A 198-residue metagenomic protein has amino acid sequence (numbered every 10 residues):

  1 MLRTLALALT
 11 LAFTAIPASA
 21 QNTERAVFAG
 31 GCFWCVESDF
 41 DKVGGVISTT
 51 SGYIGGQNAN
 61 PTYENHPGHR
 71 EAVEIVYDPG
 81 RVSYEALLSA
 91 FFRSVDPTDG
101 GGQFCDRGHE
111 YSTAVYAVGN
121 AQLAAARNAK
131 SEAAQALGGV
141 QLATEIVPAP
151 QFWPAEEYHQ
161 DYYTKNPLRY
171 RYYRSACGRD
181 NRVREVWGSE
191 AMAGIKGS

Functional and structural regions predicted by a protein language model:
L2, S19-S198: Flexible coil/turn and secondary-structure edge motifs
R3-T14: Bacterial N-terminal signal peptides
